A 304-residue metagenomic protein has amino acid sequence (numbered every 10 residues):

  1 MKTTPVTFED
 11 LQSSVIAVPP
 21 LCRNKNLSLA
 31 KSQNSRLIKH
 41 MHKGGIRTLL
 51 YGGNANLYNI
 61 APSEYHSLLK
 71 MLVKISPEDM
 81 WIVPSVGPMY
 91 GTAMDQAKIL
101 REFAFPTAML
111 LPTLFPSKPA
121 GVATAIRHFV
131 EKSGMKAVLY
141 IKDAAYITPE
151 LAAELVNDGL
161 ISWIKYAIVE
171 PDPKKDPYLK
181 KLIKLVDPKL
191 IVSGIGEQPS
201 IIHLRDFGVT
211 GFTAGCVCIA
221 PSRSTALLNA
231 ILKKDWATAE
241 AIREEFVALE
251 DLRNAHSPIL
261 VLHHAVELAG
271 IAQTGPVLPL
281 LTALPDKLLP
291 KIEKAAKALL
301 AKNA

Functional and structural regions predicted by a protein language model:
K2-I147: Active-site beta->alpha loop and helix N-cap motifs at the rims of alpha/beta catalytic domains
K2-V6, I16-L21, H40, G44-G45 (+3 more regions): C-terminal alpha-helical cap/extension of soluble enzyme domains
N34, Y65, L69, A93 (+3 more regions): A general structural signal for well-ordered alpha-helical segments in protein cores
H42, V73, R101, V130 (+5 more regions): N-terminal cationic-hydrophobic initiation segments that often serve targeting/anchoring roles
I60-A61, P119-A120, P149, K175 (+2 more regions): Short Asp/Glu-rich motifs
K74-M80, F103, S133-M135, D158-I161 (+3 more regions): Short helix-capping segments at alpha-helix termini
T113, Y166, L278: Glycine-rich phosphate-binding "P-loop"
D143-H256: Catalytic alpha/beta core domains of metabolic enzymes, predominantly
